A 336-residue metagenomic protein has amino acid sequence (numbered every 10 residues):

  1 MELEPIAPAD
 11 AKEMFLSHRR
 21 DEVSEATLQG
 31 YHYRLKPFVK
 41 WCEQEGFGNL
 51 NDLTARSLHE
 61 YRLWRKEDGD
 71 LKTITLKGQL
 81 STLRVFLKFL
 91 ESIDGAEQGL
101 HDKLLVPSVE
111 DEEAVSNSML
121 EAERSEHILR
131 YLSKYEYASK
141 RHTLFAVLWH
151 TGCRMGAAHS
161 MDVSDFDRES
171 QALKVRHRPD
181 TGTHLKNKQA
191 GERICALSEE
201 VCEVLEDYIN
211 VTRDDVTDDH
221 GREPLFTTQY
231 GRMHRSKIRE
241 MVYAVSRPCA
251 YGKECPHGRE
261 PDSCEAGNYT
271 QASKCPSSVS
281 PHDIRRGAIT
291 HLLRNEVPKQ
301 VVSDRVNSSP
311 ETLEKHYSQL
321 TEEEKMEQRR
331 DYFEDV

Functional and structural regions predicted by a protein language model:
M1, Y332-V336: C-terminal secondary-structure termini that scaffold catalytic or DNA-interacting sites
K12-V115: N-terminal core-binding DNA-recognition domain of tyrosine recombinases/integrases
E45, E240-D304, E311: Short, basic (Lys/Arg/His-rich) helix/loop patches that form interaction surfaces in the mid-to-C-terminal regions
D94, V147-M161, N295-V297, V306-S308: A short, glycine-centered helix-capping/turn motif at helix boundaries that positions DNA-contacting or catalytic
A122, E126-M155, H159, H220: Basic, Lys/Arg- and aromatic-enriched nucleic-acid-binding interface segment
S160-D207, R213-D219: Conserved tyrosine-mediated DNA breakage-rejoining catalytic core shared by Y-recombinases
C202-M241, K253-C264: Major-groove DNA-contacting interfaces characterized by cationic-aromatic clusters
V306-D331: Catalytic-site neighborhood detector that most strongly recognizes the C-terminal catalytic loop/helix of tyrosine
